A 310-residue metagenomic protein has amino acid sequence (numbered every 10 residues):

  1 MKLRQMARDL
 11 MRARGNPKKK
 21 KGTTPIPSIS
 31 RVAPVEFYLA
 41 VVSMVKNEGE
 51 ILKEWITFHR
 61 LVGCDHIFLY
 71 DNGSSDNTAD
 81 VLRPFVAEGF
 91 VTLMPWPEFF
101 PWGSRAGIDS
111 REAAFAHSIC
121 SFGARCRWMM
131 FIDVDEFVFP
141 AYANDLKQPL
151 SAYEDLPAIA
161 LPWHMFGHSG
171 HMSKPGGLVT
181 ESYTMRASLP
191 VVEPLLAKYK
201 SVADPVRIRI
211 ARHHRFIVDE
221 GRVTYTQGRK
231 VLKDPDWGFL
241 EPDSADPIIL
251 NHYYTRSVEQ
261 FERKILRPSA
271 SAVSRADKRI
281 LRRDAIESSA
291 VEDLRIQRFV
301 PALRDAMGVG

Functional and structural regions predicted by a protein language model:
M1-T57: N-proximal low-complexity "stem/linker" segments adjacent to membrane-targeting elements
K2-T24, I108, E112, P140-G310: Catalytic-site signature of metal-activated, phosphate-bearing donor transferases, centered on the GT-A/GT-A-like
K53-T57, A79-R83, F139-A152: Short alpha-helix within the catalytic core of nucleotide-sugar-dependent glycosyltransferases
T57-H66: Short, acidic, metal-binding catalytic loop of nucleotide-sugar glycosyltransferases
D65, R127, P157: Short acidic/polar active-site loop segments enriched in Thr and Asp
D65-G73, M94-P97: Short beta-strand/loop segment that forms part of the nucleotide-sugar
A79-W128: Active-site-proximal specificity loops/subdomain of glycosyltransferases
C126-F139: Short beta-strand-to-loop acidic/aromatic patch adjacent to the donor-nucleotide binding site
